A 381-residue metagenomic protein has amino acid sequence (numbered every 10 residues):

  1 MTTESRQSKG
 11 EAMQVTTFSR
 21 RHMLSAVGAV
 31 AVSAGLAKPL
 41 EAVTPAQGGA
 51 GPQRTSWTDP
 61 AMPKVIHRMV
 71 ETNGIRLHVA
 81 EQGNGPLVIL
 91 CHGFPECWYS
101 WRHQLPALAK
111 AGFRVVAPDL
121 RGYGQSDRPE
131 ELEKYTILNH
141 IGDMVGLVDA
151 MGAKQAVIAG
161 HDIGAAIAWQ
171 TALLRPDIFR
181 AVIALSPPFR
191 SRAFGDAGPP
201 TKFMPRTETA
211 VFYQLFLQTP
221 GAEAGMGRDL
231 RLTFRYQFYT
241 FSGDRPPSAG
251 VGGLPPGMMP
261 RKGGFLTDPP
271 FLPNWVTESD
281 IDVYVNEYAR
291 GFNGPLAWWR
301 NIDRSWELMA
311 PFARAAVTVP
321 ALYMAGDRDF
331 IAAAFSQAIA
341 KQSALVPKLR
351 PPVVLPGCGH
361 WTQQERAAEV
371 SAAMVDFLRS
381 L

Functional and structural regions predicted by a protein language model:
T3-A12: Short, Lys/Arg-enriched N-terminal segments with co-localized hydrophobic residues within the first ~10-30 amino acids
E11-V30: N-terminal secretory signal peptides and thylakoid transit peptides that target proteins across membranes
K38-T72: C-terminal segment of N-terminal export signals and the immediately downstream linker at the start of the mature
G51-V65, L77, Y123-A159, I163-R350: Flexible "cap/lid" subdomain of the alpha/beta-hydrolase fold that forms the substrate-access gate
N73-E81: A short loop-to-beta-strand scaffold at the N-terminal edge of the catalytic core in hydrolase folds
E81-Q125: Conserved HGGG/HGGXW glycine-rich cap/lid loop of the alpha/beta-hydrolase fold
L120, P187, G357: Active-site loop/turn elements of alpha/beta-hydrolase fold enzymes, especially the short glycine-/histidine-rich
L349-L381: Catalytic active-site module of serine/aspartate enzymes centered on a nucleophile-bearing elbow/loop
